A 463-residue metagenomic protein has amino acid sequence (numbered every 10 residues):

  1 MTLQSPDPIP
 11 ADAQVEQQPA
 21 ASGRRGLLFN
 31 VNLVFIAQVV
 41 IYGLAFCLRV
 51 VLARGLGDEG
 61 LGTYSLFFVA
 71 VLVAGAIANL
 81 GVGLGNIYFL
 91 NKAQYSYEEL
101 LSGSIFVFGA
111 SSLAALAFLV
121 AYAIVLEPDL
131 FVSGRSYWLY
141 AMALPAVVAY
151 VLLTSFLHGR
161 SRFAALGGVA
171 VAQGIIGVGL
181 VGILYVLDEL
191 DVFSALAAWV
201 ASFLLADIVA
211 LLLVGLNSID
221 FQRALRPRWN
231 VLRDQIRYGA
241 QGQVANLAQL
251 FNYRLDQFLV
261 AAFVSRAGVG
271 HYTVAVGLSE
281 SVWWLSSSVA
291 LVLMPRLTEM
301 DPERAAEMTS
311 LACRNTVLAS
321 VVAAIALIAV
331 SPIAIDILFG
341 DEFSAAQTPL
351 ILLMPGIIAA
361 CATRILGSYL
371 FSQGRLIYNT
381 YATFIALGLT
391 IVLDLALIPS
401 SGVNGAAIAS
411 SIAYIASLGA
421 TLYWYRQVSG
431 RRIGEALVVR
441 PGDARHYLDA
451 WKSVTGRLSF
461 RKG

Functional and structural regions predicted by a protein language model:
L3-D12, S22-G83, G177-V178, R237-R266 (+2 more regions): Signature of the first transmembrane helix
P8-G23, W138, A164, D188 (+5 more regions): Interhelical loop/hinge segments that connect adjacent transmembrane helices in multipass membrane
P19, D58-G62, A123-Y140, R266 (+1 more regions): Interfacial segments at transmembrane-helix termini and the short loops linking adjacent helices
R25-A45, F67, A76-I124, S136-Y137 (+1 more regions): Membrane-water interface segments that mark the loop-to-transmembrane alpha-helix transition
F29-A45, A172-G177, A195-G215, R226-P295 (+2 more regions): Transmembrane helical elements of multi-pass membrane transporters/channels
V50, A78-Y95, G159, S218 (+3 more regions): Helix-loop junctions and terminal segments of transmembrane helices in multi-pass membrane transport/translocation
F89-K92, A146-A170, P355-F384: Membrane-interface junctions at transmembrane-helix termini in multi-pass inner-membrane proteins
G134-A141, G167-S218, I385, L389 (+1 more regions): Hydrophobic alpha-helical transmembrane segments
